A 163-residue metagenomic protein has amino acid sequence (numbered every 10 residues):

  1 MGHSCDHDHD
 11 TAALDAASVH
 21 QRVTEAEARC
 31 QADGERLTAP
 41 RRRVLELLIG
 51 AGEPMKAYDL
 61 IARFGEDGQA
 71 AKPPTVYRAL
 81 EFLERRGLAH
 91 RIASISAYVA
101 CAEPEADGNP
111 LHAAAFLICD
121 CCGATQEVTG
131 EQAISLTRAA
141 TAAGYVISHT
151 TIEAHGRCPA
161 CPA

Functional and structural regions predicted by a protein language model:
M1-G34: N-terminal leader segment of winged-helix/HTH proteins
L37-R41: Short helix-coil-helix linker/hinge
R42-L47: Pre-recognition alpha-helix immediately N-terminal to the DNA-recognition helix within helix-turn-helix or winged-helix
A51-K56: Short capping segments at the starts of secondary-structure elements
D59-G65: A short acidic, leucine-rich amphipathic alpha-helix
V76-R86: Basic amphipathic alpha-helical segments that dock to polyanions
R85-R86, H90-A163: Non-DNA-binding regulatory cores of transcription-related proteins, predominantly C-terminal effector-binding
